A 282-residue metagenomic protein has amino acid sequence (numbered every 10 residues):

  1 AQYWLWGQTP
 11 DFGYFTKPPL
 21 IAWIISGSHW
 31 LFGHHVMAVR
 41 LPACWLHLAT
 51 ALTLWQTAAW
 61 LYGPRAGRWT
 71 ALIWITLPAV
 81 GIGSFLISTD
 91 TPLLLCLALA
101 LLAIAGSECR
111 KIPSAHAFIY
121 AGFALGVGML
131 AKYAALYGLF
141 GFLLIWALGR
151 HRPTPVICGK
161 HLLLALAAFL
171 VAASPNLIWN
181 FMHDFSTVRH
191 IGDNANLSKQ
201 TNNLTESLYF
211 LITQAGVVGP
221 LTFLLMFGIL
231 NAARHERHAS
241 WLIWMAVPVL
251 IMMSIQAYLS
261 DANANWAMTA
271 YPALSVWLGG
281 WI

Functional and structural regions predicted by a protein language model:
P10, V247-V249, S260-I282: Hydrophobic/aromatic-rich transmembrane helices and adjacent perimembrane loops
L41-Y62, L99, A103: Transmembrane-helix motifs of polytopic, lipid-linked glycan transferases
L54-T76, L95, H116: Transmembrane-helix signature of polytopic, membrane-embedded enzymes that assemble or transfer cell-envelope glycans
A59-R65, A100-F118, A232-R234: Membrane-interface transmembrane helices that cradle and orient dolichyl/undecaprenyl
T70-P78, I82, L125, M129 (+1 more regions): Short helix- or helix-capping micro-motifs that position conserved polar/aromatic residues at function-defining sites
A79, F85-L93: Short acidic/glycine- and proline-prone juxtamembrane loop motifs at membrane-interface regions of multi-pass membrane
A103-G126, G159-L163, W244: Short hydrophobic alpha-helices at membrane interfaces in multi-pass membrane enzymes
V127, L139-A239, M245-S260: Transmembrane-lumen/periplasm boundary regions of multi-pass, lipid-linked membrane glycan transferases
